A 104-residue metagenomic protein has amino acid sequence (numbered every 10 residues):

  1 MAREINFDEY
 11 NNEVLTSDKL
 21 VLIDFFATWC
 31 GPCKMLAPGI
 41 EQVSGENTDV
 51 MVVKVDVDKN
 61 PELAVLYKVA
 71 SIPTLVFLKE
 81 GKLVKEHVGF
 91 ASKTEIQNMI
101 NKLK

Functional and structural regions predicted by a protein language model:
M1-M51, D58-T74, K79-K104: Proteins that catalyze or organize thiol-disulfide redox chemistry and the adjacent proteostasis machinery handling
